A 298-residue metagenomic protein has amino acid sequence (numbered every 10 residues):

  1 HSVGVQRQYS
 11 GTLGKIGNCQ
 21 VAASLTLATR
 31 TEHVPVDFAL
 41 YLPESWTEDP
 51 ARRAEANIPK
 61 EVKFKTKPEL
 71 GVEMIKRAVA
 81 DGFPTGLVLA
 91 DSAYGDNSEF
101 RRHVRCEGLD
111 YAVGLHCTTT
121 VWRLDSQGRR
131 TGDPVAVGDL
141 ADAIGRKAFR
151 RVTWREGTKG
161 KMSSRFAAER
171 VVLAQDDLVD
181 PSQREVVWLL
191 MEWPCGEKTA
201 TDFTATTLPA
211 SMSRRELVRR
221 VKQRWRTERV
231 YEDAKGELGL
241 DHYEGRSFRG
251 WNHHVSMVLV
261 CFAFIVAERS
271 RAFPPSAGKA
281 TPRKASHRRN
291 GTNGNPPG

Functional and structural regions predicted by a protein language model:
H1-L89, A93-V113, C117-T120, Q127 (+2 more regions): Conserved, well-structured functional cores that handle cations and Mg-NTP chemistry
H1-Y9, A234-G245: Short amphipathic alpha-helical segments and their helix-coil junctions
V21, R226, V230, H253-L259: Catalytic-loop motifs flanking and including active-site residues across diverse enzymes
A22, V186-V187, T199-D202: Short, surface-exposed beta-edge/turn micro-motifs
D49, N57-F64, V72-K76, L124-R184 (+3 more regions): A short, flexible helix-boundary coil/loop motif
A200-W225: Extended, non-catalytic structural segments that build the interaction scaffolds of large macromolecular assemblies
E216, R229-A234, S270-F273: Extended hydrophobic-aromatic, low-complexity segments
